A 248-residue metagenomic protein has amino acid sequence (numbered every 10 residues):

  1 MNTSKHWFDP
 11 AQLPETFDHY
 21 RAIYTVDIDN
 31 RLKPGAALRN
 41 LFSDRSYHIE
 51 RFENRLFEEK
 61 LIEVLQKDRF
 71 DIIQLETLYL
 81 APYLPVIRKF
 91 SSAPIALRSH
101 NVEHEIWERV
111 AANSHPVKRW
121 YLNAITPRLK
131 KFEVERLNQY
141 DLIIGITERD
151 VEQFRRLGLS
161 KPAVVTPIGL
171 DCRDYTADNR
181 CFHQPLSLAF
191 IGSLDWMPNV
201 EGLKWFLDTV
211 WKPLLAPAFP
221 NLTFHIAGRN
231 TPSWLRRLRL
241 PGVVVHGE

Functional and structural regions predicted by a protein language model:
T3-K67: A conserved catalytic-core segment of Leloir-type glycosyltransferases
S4-Q12, L78, E148-V151, A227-W234: Short, polar loop motifs at secondary-structure junctions
L32-E50, A93-K131, S193: Acceptor-binding helix/loop patch of EC 2.4 sugar-transfer enzymes, predominantly nucleotide-sugar-dependent
L61-A81, P94-A96: Short N-terminal targeting/anchoring amphipathic segment
F70, F90-P94, L159-P162, P220-L222: A short helix->loop->beta-strand "cap" motif at the edges of active sites that frequently abuts
E76-T77, H100, G145-T147, I168 (+1 more regions): Replace "coordinates the UDP/GDP/TDP-sugar" with "coordinates nucleotide-activated sugar donors
P94, H104, L122-T126, K130-A177: Donor nucleotide-sugar binding/catalytic pocket of nucleotide-sugar-dependent glycosyltransferases
V165-E248: Conserved catalytic-core segment of nucleotide-activated headgroup transferases in glycan assembly
